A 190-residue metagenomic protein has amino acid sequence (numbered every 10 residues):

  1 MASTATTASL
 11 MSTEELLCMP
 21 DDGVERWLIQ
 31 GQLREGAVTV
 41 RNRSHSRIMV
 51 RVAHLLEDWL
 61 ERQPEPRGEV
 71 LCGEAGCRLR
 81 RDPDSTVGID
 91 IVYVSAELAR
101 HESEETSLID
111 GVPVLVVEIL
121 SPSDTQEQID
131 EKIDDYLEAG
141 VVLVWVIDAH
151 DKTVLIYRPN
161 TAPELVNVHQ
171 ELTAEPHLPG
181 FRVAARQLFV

Functional and structural regions predicted by a protein language model:
M1-V190: Gly/Pro/Ser/Thr-rich low-complexity, intrinsically disordered segments predominantly at protein N-termini
